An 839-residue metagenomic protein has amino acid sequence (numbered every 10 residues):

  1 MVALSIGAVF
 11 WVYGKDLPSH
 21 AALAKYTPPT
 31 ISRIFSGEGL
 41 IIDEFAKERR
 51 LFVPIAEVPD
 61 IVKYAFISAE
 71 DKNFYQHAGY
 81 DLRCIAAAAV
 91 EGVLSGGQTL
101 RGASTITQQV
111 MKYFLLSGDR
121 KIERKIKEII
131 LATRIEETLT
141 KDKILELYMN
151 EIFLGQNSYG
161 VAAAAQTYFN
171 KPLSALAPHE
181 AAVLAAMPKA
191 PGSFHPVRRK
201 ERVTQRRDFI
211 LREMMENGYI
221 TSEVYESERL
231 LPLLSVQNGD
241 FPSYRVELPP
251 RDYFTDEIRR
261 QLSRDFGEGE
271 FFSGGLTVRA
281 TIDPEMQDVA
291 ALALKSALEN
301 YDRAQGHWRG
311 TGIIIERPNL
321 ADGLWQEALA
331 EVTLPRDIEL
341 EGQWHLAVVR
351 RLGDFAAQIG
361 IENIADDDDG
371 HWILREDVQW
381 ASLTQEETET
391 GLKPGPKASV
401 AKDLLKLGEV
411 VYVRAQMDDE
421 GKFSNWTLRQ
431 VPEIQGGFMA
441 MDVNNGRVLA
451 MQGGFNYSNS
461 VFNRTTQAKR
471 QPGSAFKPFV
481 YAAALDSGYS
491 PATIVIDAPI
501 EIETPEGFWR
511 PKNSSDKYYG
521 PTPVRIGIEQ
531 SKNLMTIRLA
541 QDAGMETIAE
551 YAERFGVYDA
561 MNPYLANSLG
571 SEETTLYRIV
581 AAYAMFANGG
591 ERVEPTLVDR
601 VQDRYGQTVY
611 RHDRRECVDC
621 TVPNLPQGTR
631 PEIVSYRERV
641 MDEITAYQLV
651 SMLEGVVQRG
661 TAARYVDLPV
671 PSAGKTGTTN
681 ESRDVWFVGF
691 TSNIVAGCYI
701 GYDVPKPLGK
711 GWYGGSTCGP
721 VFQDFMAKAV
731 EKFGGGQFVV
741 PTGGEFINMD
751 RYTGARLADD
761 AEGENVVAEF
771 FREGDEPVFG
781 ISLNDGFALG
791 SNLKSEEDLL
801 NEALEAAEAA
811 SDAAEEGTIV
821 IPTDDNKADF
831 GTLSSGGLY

Functional and structural regions predicted by a protein language model:
M1-F35, N73, V93: N-terminal type II signal-anchor transmembrane helix that functions as the membrane-insertion/stop-transfer segment
G7, Q98-N363, L539, E553-R554 (+3 more regions): Non-catalytic, structured segments within soluble enzyme domains
F66-I67, M214, A290, N445-G446 (+6 more regions): Active-site SXXK
Y75-I85, Y159-A162, T221-Y225, L485-T504 (+3 more regions): Short, well-structured active-site flanking segments
L94-R120, S174, P242-R245, R251 (+6 more regions): Conserved catalytic neighborhood of penicillin-recognizing serine enzymes
P232-L233, S243, E247, T281-D283 (+6 more regions): Active-site-proximal helix/loop microenvironment of the serine DD-peptidase/beta-lactamase transpeptidase fold
P242-S243, I315-E331, R351-F355, E362-A365 (+9 more regions): Soluble, non-transmembrane domains of envelope/secretory-pathway proteins that act on or interact with carbohydrate
D252-E270, G436-Q471, A482-A483, A587 (+5 more regions): Active-site beta-strand/loop architecture of penicillin-binding DD-peptidases
